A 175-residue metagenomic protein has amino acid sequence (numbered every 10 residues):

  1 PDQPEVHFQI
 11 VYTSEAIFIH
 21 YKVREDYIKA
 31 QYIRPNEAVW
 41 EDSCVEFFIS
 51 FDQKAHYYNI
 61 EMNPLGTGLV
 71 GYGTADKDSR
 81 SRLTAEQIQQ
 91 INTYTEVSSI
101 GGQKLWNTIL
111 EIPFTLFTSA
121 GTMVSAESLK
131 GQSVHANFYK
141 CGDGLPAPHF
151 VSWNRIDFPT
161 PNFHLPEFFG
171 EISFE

Functional and structural regions predicted by a protein language model:
P1-E175: Structural preference for beta-rich elements and adjacent junctions enriched in aromatics
